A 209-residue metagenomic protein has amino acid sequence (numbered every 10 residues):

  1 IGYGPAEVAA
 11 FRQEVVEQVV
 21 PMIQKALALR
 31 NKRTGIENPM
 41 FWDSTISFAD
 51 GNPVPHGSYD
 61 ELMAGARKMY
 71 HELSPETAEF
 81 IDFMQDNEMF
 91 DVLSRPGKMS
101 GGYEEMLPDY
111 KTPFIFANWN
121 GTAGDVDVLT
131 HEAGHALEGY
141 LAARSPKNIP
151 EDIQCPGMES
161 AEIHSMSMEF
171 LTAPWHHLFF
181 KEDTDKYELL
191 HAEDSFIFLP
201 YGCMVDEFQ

Functional and structural regions predicted by a protein language model:
I1-Q209: Cation-handling catalytic/transport regions enriched in His/Asp/Glu
